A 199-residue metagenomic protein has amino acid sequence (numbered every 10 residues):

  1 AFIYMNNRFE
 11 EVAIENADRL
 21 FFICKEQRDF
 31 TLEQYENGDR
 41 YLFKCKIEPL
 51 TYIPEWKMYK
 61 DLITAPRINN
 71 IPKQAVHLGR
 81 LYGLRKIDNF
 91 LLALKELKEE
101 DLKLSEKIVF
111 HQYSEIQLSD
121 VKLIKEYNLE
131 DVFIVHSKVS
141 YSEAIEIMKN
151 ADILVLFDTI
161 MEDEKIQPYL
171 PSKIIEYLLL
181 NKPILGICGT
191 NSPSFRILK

Functional and structural regions predicted by a protein language model:
A1-V12, P54-W56: Nucleotide-sugar donor phosphate/pyrophosphate-binding loop at the beta->alpha transition of glycosyltransferases
N7, E11-K44, F195: A short, active-site helix/loop in glycosyltransferases that binds the activated sugar's phosphate group
V12-E15, S140-D152, L178-L179: Short acidic alpha-helix that forms the nucleotide-activated donor recognition element in Leloir-type transferases
I23, H77-G79, Y113, H136: Short hydrophobic "strand-cap" motifs at the C-terminus of beta-strands
P49-P72: Acidic anion/phosphate-binding donor-loop and adjacent secondary structure in glycosyltransferase catalytic cores
P66-R85, L91-L94: Conserved donor-binding/catalytic core segment of Leloir-type glycosyltransferases
R85, S142-E146, L154-I175, I184-R196: Nucleotide-sugar-dependent
D101-I108, Q112-S114, S119-E146: Nucleotide-activated donor-binding/catalytic signature segment of Leloir-type glycosyltransferases, i.e., the conserved
